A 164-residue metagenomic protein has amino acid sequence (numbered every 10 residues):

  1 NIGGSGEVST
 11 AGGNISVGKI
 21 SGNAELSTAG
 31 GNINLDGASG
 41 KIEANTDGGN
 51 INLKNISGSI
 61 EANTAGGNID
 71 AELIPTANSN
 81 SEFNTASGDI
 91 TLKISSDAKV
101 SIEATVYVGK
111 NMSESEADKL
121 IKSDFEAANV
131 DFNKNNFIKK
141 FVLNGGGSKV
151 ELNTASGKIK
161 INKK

Functional and structural regions predicted by a protein language model:
N1-K164: Intrinsically disordered, low-complexity terminal regions
